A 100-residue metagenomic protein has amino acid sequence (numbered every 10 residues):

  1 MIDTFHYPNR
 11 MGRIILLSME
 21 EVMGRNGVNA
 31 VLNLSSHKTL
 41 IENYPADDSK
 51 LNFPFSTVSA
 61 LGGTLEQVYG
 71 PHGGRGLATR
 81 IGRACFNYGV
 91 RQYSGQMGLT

Functional and structural regions predicted by a protein language model:
M1, R10-R13, L40-N43, D47 (+3 more regions): Generic, low-specificity signal for short hydrophobic/alpha-helical stretches with a mild N-terminal bias, encompassing
M1-L34: Charged, compositionally biased N-terminal leader segments and the immediate start of the first structured element
D3, L32-K38, R83-N87: Short, compositionally biased low-complexity segments
R10, S35, N43, Y69 (+1 more regions): Functionally constrained cores in energy, signaling, and assembly domains
N26-T64: N-terminal interaction modules that seed assembly of large macromolecular complexes
S49-T100: Amphipathic interaction/junction segments at domain boundaries or subunit interfaces
